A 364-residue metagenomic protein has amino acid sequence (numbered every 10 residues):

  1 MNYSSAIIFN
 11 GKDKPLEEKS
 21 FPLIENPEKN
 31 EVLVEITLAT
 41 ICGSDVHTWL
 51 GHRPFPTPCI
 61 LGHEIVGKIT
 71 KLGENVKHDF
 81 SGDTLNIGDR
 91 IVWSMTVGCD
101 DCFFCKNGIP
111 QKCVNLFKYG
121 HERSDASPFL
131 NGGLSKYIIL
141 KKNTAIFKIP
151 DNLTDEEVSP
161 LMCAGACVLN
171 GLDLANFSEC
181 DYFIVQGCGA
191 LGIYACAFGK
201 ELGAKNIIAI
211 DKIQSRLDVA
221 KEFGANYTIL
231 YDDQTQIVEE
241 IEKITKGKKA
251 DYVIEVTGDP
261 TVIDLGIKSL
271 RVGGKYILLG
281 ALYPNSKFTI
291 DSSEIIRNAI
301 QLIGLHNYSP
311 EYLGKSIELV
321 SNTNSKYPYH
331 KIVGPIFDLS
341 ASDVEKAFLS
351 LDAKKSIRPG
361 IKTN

Functional and structural regions predicted by a protein language model:
M1-S4, Q214, D264-K268, P310-N364: C-terminal hydrophobic helical "lid"/dimerization subdomain of Rossmann-like NAD(P)H-dependent oxidoreductases
S5, Y182, K205-N206, K275 (+1 more regions): Residues at the starts of beta-strands that form the adenosine-phosphate
I24-A39, R53-K106, P150-N152: Glycine-rich beta-strand-centered segment in the early N-terminal region that forms part of a ligand/cofactor-binding
C99-Q186: NAD(P)H dinucleotide-binding glycine-rich loop of Rossmann-like/cofactor-binding domains, especially the beta1-alpha1
K136, D151-D233, E239: Mid-domain Rossmann-like dinucleotide-binding core that forms the NAD(H)/NADP(H) cofactor-binding site
N226, P260-Y327, T363-N364: Glycine-rich phosphate-binding loop and adjacent beta-alpha segment of Rossmann(oid) nucleotide-cofactor-binding
Q236-G247: Short amphipathic alpha-helix with an adjacent loop that forms part of the alpha/beta core around
K248-I254: Short SAM/SAH-binding signature in class I
